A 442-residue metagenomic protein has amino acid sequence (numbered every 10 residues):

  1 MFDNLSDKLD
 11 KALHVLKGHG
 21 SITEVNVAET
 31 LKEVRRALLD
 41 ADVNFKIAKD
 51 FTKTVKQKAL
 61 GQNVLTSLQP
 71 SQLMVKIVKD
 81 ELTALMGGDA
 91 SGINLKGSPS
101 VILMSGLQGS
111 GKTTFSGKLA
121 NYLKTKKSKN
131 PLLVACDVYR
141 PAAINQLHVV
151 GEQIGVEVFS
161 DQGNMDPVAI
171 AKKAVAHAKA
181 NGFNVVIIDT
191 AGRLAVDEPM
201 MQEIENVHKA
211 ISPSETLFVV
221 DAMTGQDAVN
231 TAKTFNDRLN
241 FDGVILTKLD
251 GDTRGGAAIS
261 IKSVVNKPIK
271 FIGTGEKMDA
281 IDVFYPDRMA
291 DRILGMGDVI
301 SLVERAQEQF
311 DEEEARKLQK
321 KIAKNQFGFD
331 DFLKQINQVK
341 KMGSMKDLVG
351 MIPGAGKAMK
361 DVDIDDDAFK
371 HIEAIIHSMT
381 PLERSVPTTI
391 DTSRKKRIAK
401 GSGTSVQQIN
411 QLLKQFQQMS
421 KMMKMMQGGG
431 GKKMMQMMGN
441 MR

Functional and structural regions predicted by a protein language model:
F2-H19, R288-R442: Long amphipathic alpha-helical segments used for membrane anchoring, targeting, substrate engagement, or oligomerization
K8-C136, A143-T190: Primarily NTPase-proximal linker/entry elements flanking Walker-type ATP/GTP-binding cores
L16, D42, V78, L107 (+9 more regions): Residue-level signature of catalytic and energy-coupling elements of molecular machines, predominantly ATP/GTP-dependent
H19, N26, T66, G92-K96 (+15 more regions): Replace "in large, NTP-powered and nucleic-acid-processing enzymes" with "in large, NTP-powered factors and other
D40, Q57-L60, T83, G87 (+7 more regions): Generic secondary-structure signature for well-ordered alpha-helical cores
S110, Y139-P141, M165-P167, G192-V196 (+2 more regions): Short, small-residue-enriched loops and turns at beta-alpha junctions that line or gate enzyme active sites
K127-L132, I154-V158, N184-V186, I211-T216 (+2 more regions): Short, surface-exposed connector motifs at secondary-structure boundaries
A171-V175, K179, F183, A195 (+2 more regions): Conserved phosphate-handling catalytic cores of large alpha/beta enzymes
